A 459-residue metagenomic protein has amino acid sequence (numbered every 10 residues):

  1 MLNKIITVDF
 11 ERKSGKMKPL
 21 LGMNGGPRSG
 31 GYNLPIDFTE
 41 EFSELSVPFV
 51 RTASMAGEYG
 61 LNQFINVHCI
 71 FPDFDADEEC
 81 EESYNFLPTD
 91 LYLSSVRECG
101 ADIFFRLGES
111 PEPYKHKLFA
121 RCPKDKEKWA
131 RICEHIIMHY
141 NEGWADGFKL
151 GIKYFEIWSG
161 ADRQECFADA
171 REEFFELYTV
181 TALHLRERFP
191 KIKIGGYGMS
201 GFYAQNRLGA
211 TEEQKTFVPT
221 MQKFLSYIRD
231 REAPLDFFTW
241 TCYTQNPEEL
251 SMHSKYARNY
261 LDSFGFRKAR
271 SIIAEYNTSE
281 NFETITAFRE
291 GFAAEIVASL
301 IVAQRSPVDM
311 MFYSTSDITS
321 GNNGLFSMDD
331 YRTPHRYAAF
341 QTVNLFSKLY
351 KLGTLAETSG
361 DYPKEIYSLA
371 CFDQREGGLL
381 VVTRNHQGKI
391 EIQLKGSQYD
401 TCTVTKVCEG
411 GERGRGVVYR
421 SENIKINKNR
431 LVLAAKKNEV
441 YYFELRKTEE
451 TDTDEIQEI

Functional and structural regions predicted by a protein language model:
M1-S46, T52, E449-I459: Mature N-terminal, pre-catalytic/accessory segment of carbohydrate-active enzymes
M23, V96, I136, F155 (+7 more regions): Conserved, mostly hydrophobic/aromatic
S29-F42, H139, Q214-R229, G291-L300: Short, acidic/polar
L45-L235, T239-Q245: Substrate-binding cleft and catalytic face of glycoside hydrolase catalytic domains, especially the flexible beta-alpha
D236-T284, D309: Glycoside hydrolase catalytic-domain groove-lining segments
E275-S368, Q374: Aromatic/acidic polysaccharide-binding cleft in carbohydrate-active enzymes
D361-D400, V404-E409, K437-E444, T448-D454: Carbohydrate-binding surface patches
Y419-I459: C-terminal beta-strand-rich structural cap/linker in extracellular carbohydrate-active enzymes
